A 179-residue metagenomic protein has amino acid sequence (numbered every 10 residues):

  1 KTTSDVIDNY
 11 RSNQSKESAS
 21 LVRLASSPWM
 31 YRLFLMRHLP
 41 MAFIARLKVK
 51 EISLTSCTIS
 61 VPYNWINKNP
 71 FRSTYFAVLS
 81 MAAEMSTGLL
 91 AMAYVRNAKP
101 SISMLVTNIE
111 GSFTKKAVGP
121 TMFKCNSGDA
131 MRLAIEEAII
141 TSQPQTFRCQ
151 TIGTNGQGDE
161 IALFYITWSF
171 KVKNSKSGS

Functional and structural regions predicted by a protein language model:
K1-R23, A117-V118, G128-S179: HotDog/MaoC-like acyl-thioester-processing domains
S27-M36, M41-A42, R132-A134: Short Pro/Gly-enriched beta-strand edge/turn motifs at strand-loop
F43-K48, T107-F113, A134-E136: Short structured motifs
I44-T74: Catalytic strand-loop segment that frames the active site of acyl-thioester-processing enzymes
A45, T55-C57, P100-I109, G119-T121 (+1 more regions): A generic structural signal for short beta-strands and their flanking turns/coil linkers
K48, E110-S112, K124-N126, Q150-I152 (+1 more regions): Residues located in well-ordered beta-strands
I66-G88, S101: Hot-dog-fold acyl-thioester-processing enzymes
L90-D129: Hydrophobic beta-strand-centered segment that forms part of the acyl-chain substrate-binding groove
